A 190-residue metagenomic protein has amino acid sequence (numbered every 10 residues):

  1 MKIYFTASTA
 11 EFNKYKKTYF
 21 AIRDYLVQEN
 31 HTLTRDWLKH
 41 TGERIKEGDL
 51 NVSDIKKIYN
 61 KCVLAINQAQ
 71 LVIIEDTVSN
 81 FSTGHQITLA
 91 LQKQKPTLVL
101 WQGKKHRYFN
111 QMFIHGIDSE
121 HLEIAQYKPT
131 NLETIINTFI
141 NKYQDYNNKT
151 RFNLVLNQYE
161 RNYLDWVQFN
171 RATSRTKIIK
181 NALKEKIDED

Functional and structural regions predicted by a protein language model:
M1-H85, L89-D190: Conserved catalytic or regulatory cores that recognize and/or transform ribose-phosphate-containing ligands
